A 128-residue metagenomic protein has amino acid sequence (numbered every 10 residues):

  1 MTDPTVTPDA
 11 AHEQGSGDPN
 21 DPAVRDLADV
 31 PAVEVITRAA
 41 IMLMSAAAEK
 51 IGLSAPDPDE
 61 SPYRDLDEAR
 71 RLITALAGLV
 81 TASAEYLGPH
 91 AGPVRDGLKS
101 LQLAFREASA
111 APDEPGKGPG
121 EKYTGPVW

Functional and structural regions predicted by a protein language model:
T2-W128: A charge-rich, low-complexity, intrinsically flexible signal that marks solvent-exposed coils, linkers, repeats
